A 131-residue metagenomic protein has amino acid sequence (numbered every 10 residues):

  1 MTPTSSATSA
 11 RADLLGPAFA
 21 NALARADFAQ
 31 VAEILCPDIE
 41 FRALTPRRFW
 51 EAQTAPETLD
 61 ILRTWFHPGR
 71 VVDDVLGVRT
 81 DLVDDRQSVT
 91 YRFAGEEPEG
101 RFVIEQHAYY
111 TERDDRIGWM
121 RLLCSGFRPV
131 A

Functional and structural regions predicted by a protein language model:
M1-E33, P37, A131: Short, low-complexity N-terminal intrinsically disordered segments enriched in polar/charged residues
T2-A7, L59-A131: A beta-strand edge to alpha-helix "cap/lid" segment located at domain peripheries
R11, L15, E57, F102: Soluble or luminal CAZymes and related metallo-dependent hydrolases
F28-Q30, I34-L82: A solvent-exposed, acidic/Ser-Thr-rich amphipathic alpha-helical stretch
